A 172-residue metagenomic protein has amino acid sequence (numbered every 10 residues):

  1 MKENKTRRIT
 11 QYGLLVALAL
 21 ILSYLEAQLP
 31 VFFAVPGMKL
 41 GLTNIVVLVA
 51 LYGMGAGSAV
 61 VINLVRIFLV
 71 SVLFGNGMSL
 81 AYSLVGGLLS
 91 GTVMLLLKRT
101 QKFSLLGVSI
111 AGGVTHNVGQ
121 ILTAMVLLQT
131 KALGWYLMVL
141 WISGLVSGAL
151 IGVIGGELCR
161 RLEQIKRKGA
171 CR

Functional and structural regions predicted by a protein language model:
K2-A50: Hydrophobic transmembrane alpha-helices
I9-L14, I45, V49, G57-L64 (+3 more regions): Hydrophobic alpha-helical transmembrane segments
A19-S23, R66, S90, M94 (+5 more regions): Alpha-helical transmembrane segments of multipass membrane proteins
S23-L40, V65-M94, L105, L127-A132 (+1 more regions): Interfacial aromatic-anchored transmembrane helix boundaries in multi-pass membrane proteins
P36, N76, L80-A81, T100-R172: Membrane-embedded alpha-helical hairpins and interfacial helices in multi-pass inner-membrane proteins
L42-A56, V93-K98: Generic transmembrane alpha-helix motif of multi-pass integral membrane proteins
V46, L69, L73, G119-L122: Transmembrane-helix signature of multi-pass solute transporters
